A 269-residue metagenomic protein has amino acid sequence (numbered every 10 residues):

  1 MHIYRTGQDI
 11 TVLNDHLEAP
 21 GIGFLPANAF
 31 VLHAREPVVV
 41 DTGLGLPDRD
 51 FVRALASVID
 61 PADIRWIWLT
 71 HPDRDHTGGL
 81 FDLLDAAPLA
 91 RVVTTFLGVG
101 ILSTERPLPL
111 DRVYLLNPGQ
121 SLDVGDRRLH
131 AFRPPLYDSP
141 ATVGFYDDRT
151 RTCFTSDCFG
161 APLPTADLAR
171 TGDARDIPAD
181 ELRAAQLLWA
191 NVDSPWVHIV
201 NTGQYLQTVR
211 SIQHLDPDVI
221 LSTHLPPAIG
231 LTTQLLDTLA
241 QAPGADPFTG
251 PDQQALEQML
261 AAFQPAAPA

Functional and structural regions predicted by a protein language model:
M1-L55, G144-D147, R151-T155: Conserved beta-strand hairpin/beta-sheet module of binuclear metal-dependent hydrolase folds, prominently
R5, V93-T142, V200, Q204-Q207: Metallo-beta-lactamase
D15-G21, G43-G45, W68-H71, L129-P135 (+1 more regions): Short, flexible loop segments at the rims of nucleotide/cofactor-binding pockets, characterized by
V40-T42, I64-P72, V92-F96, C153-S156 (+2 more regions): Active-site neighborhood of phospho(di)ester-bond hydrolases with catalytic His/Asp-centered motifs
L44-G45, R74, G160, P227: Short, glycine/acidic-enriched loop or turn micro-motifs at the edges of active sites
P47-V93: Active-site metal-binding motif and surrounding structural segment of the metallo-beta-lactamase
L136-S222, P227-T232, Q241-P243: Metallo-beta-lactamase
I229-A269: C-terminal regulatory/interaction regions
